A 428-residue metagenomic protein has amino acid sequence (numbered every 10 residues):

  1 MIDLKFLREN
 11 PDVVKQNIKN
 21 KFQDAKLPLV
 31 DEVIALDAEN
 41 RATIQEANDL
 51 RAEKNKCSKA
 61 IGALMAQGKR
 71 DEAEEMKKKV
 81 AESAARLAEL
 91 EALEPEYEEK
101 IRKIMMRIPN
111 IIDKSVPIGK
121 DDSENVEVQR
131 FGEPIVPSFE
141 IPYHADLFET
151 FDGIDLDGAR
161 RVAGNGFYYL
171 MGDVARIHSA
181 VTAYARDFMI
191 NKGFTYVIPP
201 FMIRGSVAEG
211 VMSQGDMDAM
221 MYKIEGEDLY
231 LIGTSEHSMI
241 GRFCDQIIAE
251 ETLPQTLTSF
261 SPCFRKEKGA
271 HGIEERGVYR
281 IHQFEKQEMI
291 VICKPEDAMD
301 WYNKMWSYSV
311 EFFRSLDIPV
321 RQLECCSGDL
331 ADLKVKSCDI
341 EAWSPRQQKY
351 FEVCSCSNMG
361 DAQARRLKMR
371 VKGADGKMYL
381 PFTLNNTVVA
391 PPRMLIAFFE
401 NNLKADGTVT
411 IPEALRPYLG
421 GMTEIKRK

Functional and structural regions predicted by a protein language model:
M1-P134, E149, G153: N-terminal alpha-helical targeting/anchoring segments
L27, R130-K428: TRNA-recognition modules of translation machinery and tRNA-sensing kinases, especially anticodon-binding
